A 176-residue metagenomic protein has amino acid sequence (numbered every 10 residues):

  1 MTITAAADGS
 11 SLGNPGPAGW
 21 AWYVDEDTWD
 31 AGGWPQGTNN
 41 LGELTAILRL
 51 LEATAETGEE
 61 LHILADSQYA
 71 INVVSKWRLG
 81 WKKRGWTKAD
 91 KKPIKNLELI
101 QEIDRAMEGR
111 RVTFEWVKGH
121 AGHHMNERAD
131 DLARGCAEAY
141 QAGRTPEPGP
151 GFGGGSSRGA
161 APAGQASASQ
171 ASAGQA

Functional and structural regions predicted by a protein language model:
T4-P17, L48-R128, A137, F152-G155: RNase H catalytic domain
A18-V24: Short beta-strand scaffold segments in enzyme catalytic cores
E26-G42: A short, polar/acidic, helix/strand-boundary loop motif
L41, T45-R49: Short amphipathic alpha-helical face segments that pack within enzyme cores and frequently flank/anchor catalytic
E43, A129-R134: Alpha-helical transmembrane segments that form the membrane-embedded catalytic/substrate-binding core of multi-pass
R134-G151: Acidic, His- and aromatic-enriched active-site or binding-groove loops in soluble protein domains that engage sugars
E147, G151-A163: Intrinsically disordered, low-complexity arginine-rich tails of RNA-binding/processing proteins
A161-A176: Compositionally biased, intrinsically disordered low-complexity segments enriched for polar/charged residues
